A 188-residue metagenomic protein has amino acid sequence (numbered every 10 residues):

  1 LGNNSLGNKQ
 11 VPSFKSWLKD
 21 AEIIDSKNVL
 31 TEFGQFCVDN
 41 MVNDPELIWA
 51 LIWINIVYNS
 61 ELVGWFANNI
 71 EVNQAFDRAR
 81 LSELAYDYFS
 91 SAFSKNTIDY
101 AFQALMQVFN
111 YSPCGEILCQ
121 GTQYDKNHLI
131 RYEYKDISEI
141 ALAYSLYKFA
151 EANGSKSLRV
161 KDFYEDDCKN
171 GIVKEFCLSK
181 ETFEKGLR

Functional and structural regions predicted by a protein language model:
L1-R188: Donor-sugar nucleotide-binding helix/loop cap in glycosyltransferases
